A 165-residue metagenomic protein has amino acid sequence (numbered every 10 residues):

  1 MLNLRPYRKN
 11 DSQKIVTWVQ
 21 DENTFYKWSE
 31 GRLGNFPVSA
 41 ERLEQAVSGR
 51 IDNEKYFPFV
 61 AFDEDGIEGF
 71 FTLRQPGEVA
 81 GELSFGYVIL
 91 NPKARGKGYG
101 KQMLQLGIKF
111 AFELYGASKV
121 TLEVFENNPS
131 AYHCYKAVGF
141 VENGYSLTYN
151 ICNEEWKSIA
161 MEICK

Functional and structural regions predicted by a protein language model:
M1-N3: Extreme N-terminal starter segment of soluble prokaryotic enzymes
P6-S12, T17-R95, L104, F110 (+2 more regions): Acetyl-CoA-dependent GNAT
S29, L104, T121-L122, Y145: Residue-level detector of family-conserved "landmark" positions at structurally sensitive sites
L83, S118-T121, F125-A131, A137-V141 (+1 more regions): C-terminal "cap" of GNAT-fold acetyltransferases
G98: Glycine-rich phosphate-binding loop
Q105, K136-A137: Alpha-helical segments that scaffold the active site and NAD(P)H-binding pocket of short-chain dehydrogenase/reductase
